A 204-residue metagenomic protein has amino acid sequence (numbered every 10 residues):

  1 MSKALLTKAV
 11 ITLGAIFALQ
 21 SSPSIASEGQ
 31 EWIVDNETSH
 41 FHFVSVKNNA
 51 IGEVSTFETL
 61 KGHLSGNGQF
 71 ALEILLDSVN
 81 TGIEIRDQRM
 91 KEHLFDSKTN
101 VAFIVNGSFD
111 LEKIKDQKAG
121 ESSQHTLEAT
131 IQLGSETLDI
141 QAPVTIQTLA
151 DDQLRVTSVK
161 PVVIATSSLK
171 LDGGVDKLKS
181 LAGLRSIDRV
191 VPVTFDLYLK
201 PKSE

Functional and structural regions predicted by a protein language model:
M1-I11: Bacterial N-terminal signal peptides that target proteins for export
A4, P23-A26: Serine/proline-rich low-complexity intrinsically disordered segments, especially terminal tails, linkers
I16-S24: C-terminal segment of classical bacterial N-terminal signal peptides
I25-E204: Low-complexity, acidic/polar, glycine-enriched regions of mature
